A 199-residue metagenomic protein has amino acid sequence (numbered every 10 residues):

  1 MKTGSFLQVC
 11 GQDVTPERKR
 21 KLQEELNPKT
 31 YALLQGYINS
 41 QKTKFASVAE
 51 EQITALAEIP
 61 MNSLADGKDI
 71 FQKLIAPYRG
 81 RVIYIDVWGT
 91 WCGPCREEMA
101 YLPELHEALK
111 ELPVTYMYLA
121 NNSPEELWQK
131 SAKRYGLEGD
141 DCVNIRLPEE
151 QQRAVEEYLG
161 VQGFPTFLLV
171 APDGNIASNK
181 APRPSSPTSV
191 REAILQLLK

Functional and structural regions predicted by a protein language model:
M1-G80: Oxidative protein folding and maturation machinery
Q72-A76, A100-P103, Q129: Sequence context surrounding c-type heme c attachment/ligation sites in exported
R79, V87-E104, N121-S123: Conserved redox-active cysteine motifs that mediate thiol-disulfide chemistry, especially di-cysteine Cys-X(1-2)-Cys
R79-I83, L112-T115, G139-D141, P172: Loop/turn elements at helix/coil->beta-strand transitions in domains of secreted/extracellular proteins
W91-P94, S123-L127, Q152-A154, I176-A177 (+1 more regions): Flexible loop/turn segments at secondary-structure boundaries
Y118: Conserved SAM-binding motif I beta-strand of class I
Q129, K133-T166, V170-P172: Short, internal strand/loop/helix patches that form the active-site neighborhood or redox-interaction surface
G163-F164, P172-K199: Non-catalytic, surface beta->alpha helical segment in thiol-disulfide oxidoreductase systems
